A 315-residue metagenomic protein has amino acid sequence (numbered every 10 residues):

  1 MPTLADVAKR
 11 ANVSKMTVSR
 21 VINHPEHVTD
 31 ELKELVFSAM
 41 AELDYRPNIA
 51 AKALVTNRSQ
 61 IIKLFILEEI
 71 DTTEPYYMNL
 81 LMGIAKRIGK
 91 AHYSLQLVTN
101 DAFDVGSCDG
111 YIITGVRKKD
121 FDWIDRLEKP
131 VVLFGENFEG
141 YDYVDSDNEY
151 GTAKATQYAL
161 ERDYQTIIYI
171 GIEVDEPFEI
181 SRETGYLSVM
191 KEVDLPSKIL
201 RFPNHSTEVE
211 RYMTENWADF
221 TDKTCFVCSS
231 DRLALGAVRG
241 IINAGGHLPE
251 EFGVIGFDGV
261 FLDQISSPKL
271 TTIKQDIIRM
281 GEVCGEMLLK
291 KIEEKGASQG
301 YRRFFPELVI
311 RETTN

Functional and structural regions predicted by a protein language model:
M1-N57: N-terminal helix-turn-helix DNA-binding module of bacterial transcription factors
P2, I61-Q157, N216-A218: Alpha-helical recognition/docking segments in bacterial nutrient-uptake and carbohydrate-utilization systems
L54-D71, Y158, T166-E173: Short beta-strand segments enriched in small/hydrophobic residues
Y76-K90, K154, P177-L195, G236 (+1 more regions): Short, solvent-exposed amphipathic alpha-helices that sit in or adjacent to ligand/effector-binding or catalytic
V144-I170, E179-S181, E208-T214, A234 (+1 more regions): Hydrophobic alpha-helical segments within soluble ligand-binding/sensing domains
A155-V193, S197, G300-T314: An alpha-beta-alpha
T214-N315: Flexible loop/turn connectors
